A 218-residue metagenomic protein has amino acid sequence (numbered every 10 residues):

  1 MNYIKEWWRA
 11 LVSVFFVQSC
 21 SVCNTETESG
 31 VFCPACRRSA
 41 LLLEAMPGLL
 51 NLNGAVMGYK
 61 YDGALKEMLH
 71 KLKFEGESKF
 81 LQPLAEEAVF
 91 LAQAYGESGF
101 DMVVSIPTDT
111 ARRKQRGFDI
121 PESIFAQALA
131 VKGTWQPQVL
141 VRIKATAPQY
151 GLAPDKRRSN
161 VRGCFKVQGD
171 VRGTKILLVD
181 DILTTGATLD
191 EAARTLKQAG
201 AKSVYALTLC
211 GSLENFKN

Functional and structural regions predicted by a protein language model:
M1-V179, T184-N218: Glycine-rich phosphate/pyrophosphate-handling loop used in enzymes and phosphotransfer proteins
